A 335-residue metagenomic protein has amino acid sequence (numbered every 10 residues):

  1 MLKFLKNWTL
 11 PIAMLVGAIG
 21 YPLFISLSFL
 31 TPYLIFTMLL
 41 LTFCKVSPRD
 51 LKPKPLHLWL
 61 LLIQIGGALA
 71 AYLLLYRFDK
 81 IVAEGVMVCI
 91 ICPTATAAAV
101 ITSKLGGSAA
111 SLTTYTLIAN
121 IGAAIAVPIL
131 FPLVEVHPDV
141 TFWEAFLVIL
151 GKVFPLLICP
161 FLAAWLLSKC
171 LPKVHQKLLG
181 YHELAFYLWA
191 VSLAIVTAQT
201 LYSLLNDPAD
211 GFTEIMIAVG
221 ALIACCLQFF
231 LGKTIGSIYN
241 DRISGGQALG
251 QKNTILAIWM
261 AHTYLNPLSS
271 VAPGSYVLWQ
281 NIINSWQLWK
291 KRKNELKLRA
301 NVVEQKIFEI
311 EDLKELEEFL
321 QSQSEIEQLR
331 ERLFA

Functional and structural regions predicted by a protein language model:
M1-F334: Alpha-helical transmembrane segments of multi-pass small-molecule/ion transporters
